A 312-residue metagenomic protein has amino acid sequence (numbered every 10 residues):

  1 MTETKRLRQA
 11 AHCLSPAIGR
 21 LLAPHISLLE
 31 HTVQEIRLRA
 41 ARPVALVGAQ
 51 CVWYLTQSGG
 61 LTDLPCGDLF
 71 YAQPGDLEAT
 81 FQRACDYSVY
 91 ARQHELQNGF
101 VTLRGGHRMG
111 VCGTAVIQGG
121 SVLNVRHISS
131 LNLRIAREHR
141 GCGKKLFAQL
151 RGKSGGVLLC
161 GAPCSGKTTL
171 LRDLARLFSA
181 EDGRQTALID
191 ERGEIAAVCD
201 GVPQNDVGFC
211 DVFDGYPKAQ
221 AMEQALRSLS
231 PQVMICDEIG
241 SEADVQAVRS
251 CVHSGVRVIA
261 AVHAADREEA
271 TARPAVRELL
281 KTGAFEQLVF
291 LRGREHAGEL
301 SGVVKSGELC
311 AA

Functional and structural regions predicted by a protein language model:
M1-G105: N-terminal accessory targeting/assembly segments
Y87-K153: P-loop NTP-binding catalytic core
Q118, L123-R126, E286-A312: Conserved P-loop NTPase
L159: Hydrophobic anchor at the beta1->P-loop junction of P-loop NTPases
K167: Conserved lysine of the Walker
L170, L174: Hydrophobic positions on the alpha1 helix immediately C-terminal to the Walker A/P-loop
F178-A225: P-loop NTPase switch/communication element
L229-P231, I235-G293: Conserved P-loop NTPase nucleotide-binding/switch module
